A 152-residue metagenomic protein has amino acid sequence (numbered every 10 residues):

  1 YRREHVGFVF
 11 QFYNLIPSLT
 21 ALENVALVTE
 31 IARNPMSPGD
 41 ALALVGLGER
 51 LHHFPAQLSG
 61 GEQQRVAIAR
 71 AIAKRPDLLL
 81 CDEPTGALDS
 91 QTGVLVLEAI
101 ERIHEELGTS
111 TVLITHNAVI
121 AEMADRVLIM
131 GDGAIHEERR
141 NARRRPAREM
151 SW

Functional and structural regions predicted by a protein language model:
Y1-A124, I129-M130: ABC family nucleotide-binding domain
A134-W152: Conserved beta-strand-loop-alpha-helix hinge in the C-terminal portion of ABC ATPase nucleotide-binding domains
